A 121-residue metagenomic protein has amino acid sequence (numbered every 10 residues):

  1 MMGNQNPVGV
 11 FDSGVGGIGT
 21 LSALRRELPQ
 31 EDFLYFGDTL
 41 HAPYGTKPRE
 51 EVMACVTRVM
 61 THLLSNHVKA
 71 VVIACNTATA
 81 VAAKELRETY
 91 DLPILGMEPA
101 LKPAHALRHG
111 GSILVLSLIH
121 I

Functional and structural regions predicted by a protein language model:
G3-V8: Extreme N-terminal starter segment of soluble prokaryotic enzymes
F11, F36, V115-L116: Short hydrophobic segments within beta-strands
G16: Conserved Rossmann-like nucleotide-cofactor binding loop
A23-E31: A short, Lys/Arg-enriched amphipathic alpha-helix followed by its capping loop at the start of a domain
Y35-V56: N-terminal beta-loop-helix "entrance" segment that forms/cooperates in small-molecule cofactor or anionic ligand
A54-K69: A short, N-terminal amphipathic alpha-helix
A70-S117: Glycine/small-residue-rich loop that forms an oxyanion/phosphate-binding "nest" at active or ligand-binding sites
I119-I121: Conserved small/polar residues in nucleotide/adenosyl-binding loops
